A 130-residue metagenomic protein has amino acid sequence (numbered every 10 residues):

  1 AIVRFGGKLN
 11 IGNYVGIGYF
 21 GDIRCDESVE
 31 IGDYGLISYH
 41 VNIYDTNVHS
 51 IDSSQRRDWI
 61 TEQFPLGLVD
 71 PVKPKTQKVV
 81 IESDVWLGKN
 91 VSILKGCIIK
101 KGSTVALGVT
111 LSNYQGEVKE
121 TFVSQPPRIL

Functional and structural regions predicted by a protein language model:
A1-I93, Y114-E120, Q125-P127: Flexible, glycine/small-residue-enriched loop-and-beta-strand segment within the central core of proteins
E82, S92, K100-L111: A generic "structured core" feature
C97: Extracellular carbohydrate recognition
L130: Arg/Lys-rich, low-complexity, intrinsically disordered N-terminal tails that contact nucleic acids
